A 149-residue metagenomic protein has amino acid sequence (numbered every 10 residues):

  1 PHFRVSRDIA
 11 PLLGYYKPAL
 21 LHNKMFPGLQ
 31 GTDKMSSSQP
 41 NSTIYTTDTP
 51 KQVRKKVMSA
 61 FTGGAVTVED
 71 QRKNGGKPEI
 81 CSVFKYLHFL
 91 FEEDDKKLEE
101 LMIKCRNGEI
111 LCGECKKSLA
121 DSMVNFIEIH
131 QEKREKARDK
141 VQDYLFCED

Functional and structural regions predicted by a protein language model:
P1-D149: Conserved nucleotide- and phosphate/pyrophosphate-binding catalytic cores in adenylate/nucleotidyl-handling enzymes
